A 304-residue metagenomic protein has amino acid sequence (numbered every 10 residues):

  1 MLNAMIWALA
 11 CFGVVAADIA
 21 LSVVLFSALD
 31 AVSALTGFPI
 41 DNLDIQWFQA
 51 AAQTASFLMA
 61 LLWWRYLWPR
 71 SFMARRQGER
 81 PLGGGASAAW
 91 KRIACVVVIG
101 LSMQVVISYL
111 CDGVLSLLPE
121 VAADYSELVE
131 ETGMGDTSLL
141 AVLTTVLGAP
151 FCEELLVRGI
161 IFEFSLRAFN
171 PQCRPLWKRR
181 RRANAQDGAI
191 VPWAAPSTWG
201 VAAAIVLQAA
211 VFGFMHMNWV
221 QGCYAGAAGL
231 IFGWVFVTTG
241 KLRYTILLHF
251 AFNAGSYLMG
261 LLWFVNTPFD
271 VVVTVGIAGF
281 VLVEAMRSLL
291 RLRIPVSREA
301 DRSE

Functional and structural regions predicted by a protein language model:
C11-R70, C95, A123-S126, T274-V275: Alpha-helical transmembrane segments in multi-pass membrane proteins
G13, A51, G148, L207-V211 (+2 more regions): Hydrophobic residues within alpha-helical transmembrane segments of multi-pass solute transporters/permease subunits
D30-I45, F72-C152, F162-A195: Juxtamembrane helix-loop-helix connectors linking adjacent transmembrane helices in multi-pass membrane enzymes
F151, L155-L156, I160-I161, N218 (+1 more regions): Active-site His/Glu-centered metal-binding helix of metallohydrolases
R158-F169, L258-W263: Membrane-interfacial alpha-helical segments at the cytosolic side of multi-pass membrane proteins
S197-H216: Small-polar-interrupted transmembrane alpha-helices in polytopic inner-membrane proteins
A202, V220, G240-R243: Residues that define the loop-to-transmembrane-helix transition and helix capping in multi-pass membrane transporters
F250-E304: C-terminal membrane module of polytopic membrane proteins
